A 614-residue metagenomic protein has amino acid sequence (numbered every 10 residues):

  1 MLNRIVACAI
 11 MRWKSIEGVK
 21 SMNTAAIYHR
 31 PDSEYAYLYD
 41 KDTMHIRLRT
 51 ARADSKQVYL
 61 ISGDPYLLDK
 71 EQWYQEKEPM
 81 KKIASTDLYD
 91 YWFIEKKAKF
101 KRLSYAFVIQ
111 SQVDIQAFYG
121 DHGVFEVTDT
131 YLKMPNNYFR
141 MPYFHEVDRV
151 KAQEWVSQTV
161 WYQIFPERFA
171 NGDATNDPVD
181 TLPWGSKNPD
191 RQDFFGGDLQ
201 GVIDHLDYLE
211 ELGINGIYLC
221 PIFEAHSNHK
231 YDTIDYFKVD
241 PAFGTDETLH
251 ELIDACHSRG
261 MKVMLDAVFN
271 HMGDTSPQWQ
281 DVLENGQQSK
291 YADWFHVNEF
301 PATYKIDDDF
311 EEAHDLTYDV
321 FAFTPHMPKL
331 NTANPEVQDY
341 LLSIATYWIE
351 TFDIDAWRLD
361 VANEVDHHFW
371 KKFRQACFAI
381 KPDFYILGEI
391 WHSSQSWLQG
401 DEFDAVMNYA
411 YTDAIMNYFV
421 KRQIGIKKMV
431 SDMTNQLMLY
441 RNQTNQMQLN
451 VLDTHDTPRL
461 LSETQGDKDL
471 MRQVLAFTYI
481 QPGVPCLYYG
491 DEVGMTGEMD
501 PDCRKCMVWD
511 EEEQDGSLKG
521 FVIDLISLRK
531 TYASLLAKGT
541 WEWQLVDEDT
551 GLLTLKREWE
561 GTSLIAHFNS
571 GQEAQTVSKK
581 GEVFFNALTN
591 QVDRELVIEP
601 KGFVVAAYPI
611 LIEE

Functional and structural regions predicted by a protein language model:
G18-D54, T130-V147, A152-E154, E542: Non-catalytic, glycine-rich low-complexity segments
A51-K101, Q110-V127: Aromatic-rich carbohydrate-binding modules that target alpha-glucans
R52, R594-E614: C-terminal beta-strand-rich structural cap/linker in extracellular carbohydrate-active enzymes
S55, I253, H257-M261, N270-H271 (+6 more regions): Active-site-proximal helices and loops of the catalytic beta/alpha 8
V160-Y162, I217-L219, V263-L265, W357 (+4 more regions): Hydrophobic faces of well-ordered beta-strands that scaffold small-molecule active sites in alpha/beta enzyme cores
F165-N215, I222-T346, T351, F373 (+2 more regions): Substrate-binding/active-site clefts of carbohydrate-active enzymes
E167, Q399-D401, L449-D453, P458-K468 (+1 more regions): Aromatic/acidic polysaccharide-binding cleft in carbohydrate-active enzymes
D432, Y488, T496-G497, C503-L564 (+1 more regions): Glycan-recognition and catalytic regions of carbohydrate-active enzymes
